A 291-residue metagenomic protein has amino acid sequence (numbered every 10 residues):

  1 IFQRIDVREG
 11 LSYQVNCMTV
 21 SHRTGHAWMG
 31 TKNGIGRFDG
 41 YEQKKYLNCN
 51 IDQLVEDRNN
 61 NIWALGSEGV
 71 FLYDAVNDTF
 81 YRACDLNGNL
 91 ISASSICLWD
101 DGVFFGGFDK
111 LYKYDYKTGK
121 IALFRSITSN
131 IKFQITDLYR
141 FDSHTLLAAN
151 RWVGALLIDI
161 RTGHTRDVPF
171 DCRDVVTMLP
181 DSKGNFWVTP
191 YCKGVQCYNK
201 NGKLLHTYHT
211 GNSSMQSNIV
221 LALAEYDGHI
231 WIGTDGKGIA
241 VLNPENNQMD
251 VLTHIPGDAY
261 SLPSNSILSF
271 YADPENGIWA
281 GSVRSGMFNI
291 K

Functional and structural regions predicted by a protein language model:
I1-K291: Carboxylate-rich, polar loop motifs that coordinate divalent cations or form catalytic acidic clusters
